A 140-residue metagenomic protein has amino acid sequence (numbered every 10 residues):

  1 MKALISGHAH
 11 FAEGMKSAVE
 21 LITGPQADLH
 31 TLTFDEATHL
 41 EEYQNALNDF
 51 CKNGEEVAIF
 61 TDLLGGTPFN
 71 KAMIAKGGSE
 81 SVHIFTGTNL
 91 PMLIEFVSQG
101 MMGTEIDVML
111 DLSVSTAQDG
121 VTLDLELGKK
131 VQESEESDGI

Functional and structural regions predicted by a protein language model:
K2-I140: N-terminal loops that bind phosphate or other acidic moieties and the adjacent beta-alpha structural core
